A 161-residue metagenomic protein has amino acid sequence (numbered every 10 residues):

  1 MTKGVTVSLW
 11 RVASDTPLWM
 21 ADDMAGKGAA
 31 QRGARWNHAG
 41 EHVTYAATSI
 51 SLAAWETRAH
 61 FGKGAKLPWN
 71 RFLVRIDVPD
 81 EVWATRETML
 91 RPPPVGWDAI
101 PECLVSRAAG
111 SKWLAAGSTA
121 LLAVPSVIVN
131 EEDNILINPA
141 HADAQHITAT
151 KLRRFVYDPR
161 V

Functional and structural regions predicted by a protein language model:
M1-A25, Q31, K66-V161: Active-site and NAD+-binding cores of ADP-ribose-processing enzymes
M24-V43: Short, flexible N-terminal segments of the mature chain
H38-T88: Short, well-structured hydrophobic secondary-structure segments
